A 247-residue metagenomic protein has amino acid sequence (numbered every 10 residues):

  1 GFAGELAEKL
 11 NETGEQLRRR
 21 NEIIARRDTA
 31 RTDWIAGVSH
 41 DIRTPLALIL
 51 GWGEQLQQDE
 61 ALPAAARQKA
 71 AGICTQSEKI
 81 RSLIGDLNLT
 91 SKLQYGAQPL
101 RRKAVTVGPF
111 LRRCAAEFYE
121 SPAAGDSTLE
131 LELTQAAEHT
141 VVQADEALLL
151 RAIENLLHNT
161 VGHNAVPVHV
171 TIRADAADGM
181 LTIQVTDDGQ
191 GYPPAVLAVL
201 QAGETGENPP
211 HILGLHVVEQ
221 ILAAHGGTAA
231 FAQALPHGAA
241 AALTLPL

Functional and structural regions predicted by a protein language model:
G1-A36, I49-Q57, I212, H216 (+3 more regions): Membrane-proximal HAMP signal-relay module
E22, T75-I80: Short alpha-helical segment of the dimerization/phosphotransfer core of two-component systems
I80, L149-I153: A residue-level detector for a conserved hydrophobic packing site within the catalytic ATP-binding domain
Y95-L100, V141-A144: Conserved micro-motifs of the catalytic ATP-binding
R101-A116: A conserved beta-strand-to-alpha-helix junction within the catalytic ATP-binding
N159-V161: Short helix-loop "hinge" at the ATP-lid/N-box region of the Bergerat-fold HATPase_c
D187: Acidic ATP/Mg2+-coordinating residue in the GHKL
